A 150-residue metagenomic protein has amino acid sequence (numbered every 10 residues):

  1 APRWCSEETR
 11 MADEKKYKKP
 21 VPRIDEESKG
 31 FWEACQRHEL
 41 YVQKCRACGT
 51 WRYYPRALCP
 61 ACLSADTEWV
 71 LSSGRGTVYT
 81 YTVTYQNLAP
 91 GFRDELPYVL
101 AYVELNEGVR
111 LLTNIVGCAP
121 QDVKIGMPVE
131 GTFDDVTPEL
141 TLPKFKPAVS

Functional and structural regions predicted by a protein language model:
E7, M11-L40, S150: A broadly conserved sequence feature marking short terminus-proximal activation segments in nucleic acid-centric
D13, G108, L112-S150: Well-ordered alpha/beta subsegment
E39-V42, R56: Residues immediately within or flanking Cys/His clusters that coordinate Zn2+ in small zinc-binding modules
K44-A47, L58-S64: Short, cysteine/histidine-rich loop/knuckle motifs that typically chelate Zn2+
Y53, D66-E68: Short functional micro-motifs and their immediate structural scaffolds
Y81-Q86, D134-P138: Short, conserved beta-turn/loop elements at beta-strand boundaries and strand-helix junctions
E95-L111: Short, basic/aromatic beta-hairpin or loop at an interaction surface
